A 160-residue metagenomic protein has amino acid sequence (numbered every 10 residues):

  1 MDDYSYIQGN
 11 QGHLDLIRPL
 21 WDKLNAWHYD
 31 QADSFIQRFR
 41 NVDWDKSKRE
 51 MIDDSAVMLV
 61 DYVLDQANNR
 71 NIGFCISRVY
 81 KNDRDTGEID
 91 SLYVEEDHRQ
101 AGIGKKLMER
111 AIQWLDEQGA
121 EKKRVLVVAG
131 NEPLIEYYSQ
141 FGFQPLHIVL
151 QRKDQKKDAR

Functional and structural regions predicted by a protein language model:
Y4, Q8-D85, D90, E95 (+2 more regions): Acetyl-CoA-dependent GNAT
R84, G102, P133: Residues that form or flank phosphate/diphosphate-binding pockets in enzymes that use nucleotide phosphates
E95-D97, A101, A129-G130: Active-site acidic-Proline motif in GNAT/NAT acetyltransferases
H98, G102-R110: Conserved acetyl-CoA pyrophosphate-binding loop and the N-cap/start of the following alpha-helix in GNAT-like
G102, G119, G142: Short glycine-rich hinge loops at helix-strand junctions in the catalytic core of two-component histidine kinases
K105, A129-H147, R152: Conserved active-site alpha-helix within GNAT-family acetyltransferase domains
L115-V128: Conserved GNAT acetyl-CoA-binding A-motif
